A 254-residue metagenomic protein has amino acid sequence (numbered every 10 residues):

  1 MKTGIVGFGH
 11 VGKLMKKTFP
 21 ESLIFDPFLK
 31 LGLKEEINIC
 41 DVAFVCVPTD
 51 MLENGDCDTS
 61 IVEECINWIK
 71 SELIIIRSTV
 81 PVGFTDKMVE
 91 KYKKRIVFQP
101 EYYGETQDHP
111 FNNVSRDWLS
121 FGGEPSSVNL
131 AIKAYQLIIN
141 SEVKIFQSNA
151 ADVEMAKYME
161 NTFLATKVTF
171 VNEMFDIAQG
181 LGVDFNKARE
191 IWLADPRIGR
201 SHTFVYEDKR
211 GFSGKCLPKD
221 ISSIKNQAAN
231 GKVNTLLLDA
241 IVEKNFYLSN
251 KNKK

Functional and structural regions predicted by a protein language model:
M1-V42: NAD(P)+-binding Rossmann beta1-loop-alpha1 motif at the extreme N-terminus of oxidoreductases
T3, E21-F25, I74, K94-I96 (+1 more regions): Hydrophobic anchor at the start of a short beta-strand that flanks the dinucleotide cofactor-binding loop
K17-E21, N67, E90, N226: Short, well-ordered alpha-helices that flank and scaffold nucleotide-derived cofactor binding pockets
F19, I39-C40, S71-E72, K93 (+2 more regions): Short, well-ordered alpha-helix to beta-strand connector turns
L33-L73: Rossmann-like NAD(P)-binding element
V47, T79-K157, I224: Rossmann-fold dinucleotide-binding core
A151-E154, T166-K254: Interdomain hinge/lid region at the active-site interface of Rossmann-like NAD(P)-dependent oxidoreductases
